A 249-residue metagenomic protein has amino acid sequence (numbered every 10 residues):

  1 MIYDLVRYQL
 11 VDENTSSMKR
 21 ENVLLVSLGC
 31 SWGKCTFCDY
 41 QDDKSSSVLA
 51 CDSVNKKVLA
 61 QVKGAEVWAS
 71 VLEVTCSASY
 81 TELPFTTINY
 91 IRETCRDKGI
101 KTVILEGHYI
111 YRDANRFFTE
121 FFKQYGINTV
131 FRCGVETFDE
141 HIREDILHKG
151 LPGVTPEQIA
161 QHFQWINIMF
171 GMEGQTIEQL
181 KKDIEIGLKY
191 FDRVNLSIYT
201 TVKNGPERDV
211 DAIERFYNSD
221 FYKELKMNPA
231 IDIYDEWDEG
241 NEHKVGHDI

Functional and structural regions predicted by a protein language model:
I2-S53: Canonical Radical SAM [4Fe-4S] cluster-binding loop centered on the CxxxCxxC motif and its immediate flanking residues
K19, S31, V67-W68, G99 (+2 more regions): Residue-level preference for short coil/turn positions at secondary-structure junctions
S31, D43, S79, F138 (+3 more regions): Short, solvent-exposed loop/turn segments at secondary-structure junctions
Y40-Q61, A65-F85, C95-A114, N128-V154 (+2 more regions): Core AdoMet radical
N55-V62, I88-C95, N115-F122, G153-I159 (+2 more regions): Generic structural signal for well-ordered alpha-helices, preferentially at hydrophobic/aromatic core positions
T129, P152-R208, F216-E236: Conserved C-terminal portion of the radical SAM core fold that forms the substrate/S-adenosylmethionine-binding
I146-L147, P206-A212: Gly/Pro-rich active-site loop or hairpin
H243-I249: Accessory C-terminal segments flanking Radical SAM cores
